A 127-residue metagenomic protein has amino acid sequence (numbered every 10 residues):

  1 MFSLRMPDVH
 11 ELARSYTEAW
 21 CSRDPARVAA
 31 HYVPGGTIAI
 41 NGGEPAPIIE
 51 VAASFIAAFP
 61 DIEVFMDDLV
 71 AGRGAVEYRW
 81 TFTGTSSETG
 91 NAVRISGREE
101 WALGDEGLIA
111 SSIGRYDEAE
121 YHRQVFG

Functional and structural regions predicted by a protein language model:
M1-P34, F126: Short, low-complexity N-terminal intrinsically disordered segments enriched in polar/charged residues
Y16, V28-A29, G36, I48 (+5 more regions): Hydrophobic pocket/interface hotspot
S22-A75: A solvent-exposed, acidic/Ser-Thr-rich amphipathic alpha-helical stretch
Y32, F82-G84, Y116: Short beta-strand segments enriched in hydrophobic/aromatic residues within well-folded beta-rich domains
A58, T83-R94: Short, cysteine-centered beta-strand-loop-beta hairpins and adjacent loop/turn segments enriched in charged/polar
E63-V64, V93-E99: Short, surface-exposed coil-to-beta transition loops
S96-Q124: Short beta-strand edge/turn micro-motifs at domain boundaries
